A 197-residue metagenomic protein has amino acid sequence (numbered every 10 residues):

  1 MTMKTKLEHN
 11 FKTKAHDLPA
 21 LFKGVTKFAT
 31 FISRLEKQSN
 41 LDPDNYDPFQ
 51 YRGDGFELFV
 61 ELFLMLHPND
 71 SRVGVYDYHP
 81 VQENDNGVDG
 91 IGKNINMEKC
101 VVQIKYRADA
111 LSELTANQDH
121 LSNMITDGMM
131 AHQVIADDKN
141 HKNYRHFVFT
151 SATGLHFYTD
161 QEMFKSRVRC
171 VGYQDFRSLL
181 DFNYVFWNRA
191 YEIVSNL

Functional and structural regions predicted by a protein language model:
M1-F59: Interdomain/boundary linker segments immediately adjacent to catalytic/signaling cores
M3-T5, I104, F176, F182: Generic cytosolic/nucleocytoplasmic N-terminal low-complexity/intrinsically disordered segments
T26-K27, N117, G172: Helix N-terminus capping/helix-initiation residues
D42-P43, V60, L180, Y191: Generic signal for short, ordered secondary-structure residues within or immediately flanking folded domains
Q50-H141, H156-D160: Catalytic centers of nucleases
E98-V101, K139-S151, V168-R169: Hydrophobic beta-strand segments of well-ordered beta-sheets in folded domains
H146-M163: A broadly tuned preference for mixed-charge, low-complexity surface segments
T159-N196: Charged, structured surface patches that assemble and position nucleic-acid processing machinery
